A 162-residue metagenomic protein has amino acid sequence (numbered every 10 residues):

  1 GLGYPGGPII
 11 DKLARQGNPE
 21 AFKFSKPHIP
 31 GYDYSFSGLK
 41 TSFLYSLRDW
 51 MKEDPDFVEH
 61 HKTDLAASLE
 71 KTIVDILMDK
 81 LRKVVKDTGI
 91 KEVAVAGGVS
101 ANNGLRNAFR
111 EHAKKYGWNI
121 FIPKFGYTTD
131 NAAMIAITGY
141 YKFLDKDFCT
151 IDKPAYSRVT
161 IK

Functional and structural regions predicted by a protein language model:
G1-K12: Phosphate-binding/catalytic loop of phosphoryl-transfer enzymes
G3-P5, K40, V99-S100: Gly/Ser/Thr-rich beta-alpha loop segments that engage phosphate groups in nucleotides
G7, E53-H60, I122-F125, C149-I151: Flexible, glycine/charged-enriched surface loops at secondary-structure junctions
D11-V93, N102-Y116, F143-K146, K162: A contiguous, well-structured pocket-lining segment that forms one wall/lid of small-molecule binding clefts in soluble
H61, A101, T128-A132: Short, conserved alpha-helical segments within structured domains
E92-V93, R110-I135: Conserved phosphate-binding/catalytic loops in two-lobed NTP-binding clefts
G98-V99, F125: Active-site metal-binding loops of divalent metal-dependent hydrolases
P123-I161: Glycine-rich phosphate-binding/hydrolytic loop that grips phosphoryl groups
